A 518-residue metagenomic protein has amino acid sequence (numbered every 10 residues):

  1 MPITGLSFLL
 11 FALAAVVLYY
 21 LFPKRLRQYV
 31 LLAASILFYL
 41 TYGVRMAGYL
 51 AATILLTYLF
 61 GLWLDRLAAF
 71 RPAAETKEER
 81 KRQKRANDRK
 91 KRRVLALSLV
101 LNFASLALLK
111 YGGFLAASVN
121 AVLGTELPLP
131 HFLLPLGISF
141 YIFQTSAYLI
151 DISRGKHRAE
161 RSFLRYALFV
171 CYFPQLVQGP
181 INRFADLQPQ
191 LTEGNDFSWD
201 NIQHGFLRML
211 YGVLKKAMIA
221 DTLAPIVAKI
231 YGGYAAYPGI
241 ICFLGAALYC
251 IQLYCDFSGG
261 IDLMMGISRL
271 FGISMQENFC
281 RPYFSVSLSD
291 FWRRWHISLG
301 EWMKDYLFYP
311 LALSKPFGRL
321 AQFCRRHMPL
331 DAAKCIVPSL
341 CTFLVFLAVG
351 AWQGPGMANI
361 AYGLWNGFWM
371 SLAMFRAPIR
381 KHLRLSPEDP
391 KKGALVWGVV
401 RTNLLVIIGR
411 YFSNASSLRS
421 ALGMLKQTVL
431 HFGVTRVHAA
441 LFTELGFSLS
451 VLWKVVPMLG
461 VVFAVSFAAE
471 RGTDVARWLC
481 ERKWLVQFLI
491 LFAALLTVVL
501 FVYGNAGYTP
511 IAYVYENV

Functional and structural regions predicted by a protein language model:
M1-N517: Membrane-embedded transmembrane alpha-helical bundles that form the catalytic cores of multi-pass lipid-modifying
